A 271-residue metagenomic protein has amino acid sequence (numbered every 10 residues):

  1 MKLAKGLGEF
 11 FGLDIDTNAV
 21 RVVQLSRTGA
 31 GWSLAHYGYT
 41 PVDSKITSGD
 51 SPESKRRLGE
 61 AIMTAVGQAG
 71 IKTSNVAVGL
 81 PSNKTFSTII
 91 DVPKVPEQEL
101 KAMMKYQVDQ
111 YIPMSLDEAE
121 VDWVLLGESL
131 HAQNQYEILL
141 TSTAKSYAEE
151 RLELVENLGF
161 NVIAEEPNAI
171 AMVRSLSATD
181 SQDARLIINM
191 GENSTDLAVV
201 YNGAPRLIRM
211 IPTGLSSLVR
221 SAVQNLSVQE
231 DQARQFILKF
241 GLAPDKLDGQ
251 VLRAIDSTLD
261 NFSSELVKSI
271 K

Functional and structural regions predicted by a protein language model:
M1-K271: Hydrophobic/aromatic-enriched cytosolic interaction surfaces used to assemble or bind macromolecules
